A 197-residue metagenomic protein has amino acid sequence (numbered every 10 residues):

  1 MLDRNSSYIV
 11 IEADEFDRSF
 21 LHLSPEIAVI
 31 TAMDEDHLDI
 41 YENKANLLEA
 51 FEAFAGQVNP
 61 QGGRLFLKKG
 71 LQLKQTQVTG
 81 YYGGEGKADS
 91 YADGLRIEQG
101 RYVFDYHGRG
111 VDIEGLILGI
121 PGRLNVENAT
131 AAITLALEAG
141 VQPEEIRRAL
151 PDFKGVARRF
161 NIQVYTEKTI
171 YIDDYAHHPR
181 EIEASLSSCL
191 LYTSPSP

Functional and structural regions predicted by a protein language model:
L2-Q75, P179-E183: Flexible active-site lid/hinge loop adjacent to a nucleotide/diphosphate and Mg2+-phosphate binding pocket
N5-S6, S24-E26, K74-G80, D112 (+2 more regions): Short glycine/proline-enriched coil/turn segments at helix->beta-strand junctions
P25, S90, G100-F104, R158: Change "...and in nucleic-acid phosphodiester-cleaving endonucleases..." to "...and in nucleic-acid processing enzymes
T31, L47, A92, N128 (+1 more regions): Residue-level signal for inorganic ion chemistry
R64-L65, T79, Y171: Hydrophobic/aromatic residues located in beta-strands of well-ordered beta-sheets within soluble catalytic
K68-G70, T76-E98, I117-R123, R147-D152 (+1 more regions): Beta-strand->loop->alpha-helix junctions that form or flank phosphate-binding loops in nucleotide-handling enzymes
R96-D112: Acidic-glycine-rich active-site phosphate/pyrophosphate-binding loop
R109-S194: Nucleotide phosphate-binding/pyrophosphate-handling subdomain across enzymes that bind or process nucleotide phosphates
